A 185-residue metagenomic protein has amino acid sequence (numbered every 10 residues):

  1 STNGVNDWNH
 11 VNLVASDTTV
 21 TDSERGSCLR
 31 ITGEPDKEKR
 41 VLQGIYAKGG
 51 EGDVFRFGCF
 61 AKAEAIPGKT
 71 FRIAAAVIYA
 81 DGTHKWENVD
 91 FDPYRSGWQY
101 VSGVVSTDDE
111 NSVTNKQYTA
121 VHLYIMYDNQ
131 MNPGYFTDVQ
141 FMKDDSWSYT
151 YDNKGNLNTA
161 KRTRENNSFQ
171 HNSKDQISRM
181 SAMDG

Functional and structural regions predicted by a protein language model:
S1-N153: Extracellular and organelle-lumenal recognition/adhesion modules and their flexible linkers in secreted
M131, M142-G185: Acidic/glycine-rich beta-solenoid
